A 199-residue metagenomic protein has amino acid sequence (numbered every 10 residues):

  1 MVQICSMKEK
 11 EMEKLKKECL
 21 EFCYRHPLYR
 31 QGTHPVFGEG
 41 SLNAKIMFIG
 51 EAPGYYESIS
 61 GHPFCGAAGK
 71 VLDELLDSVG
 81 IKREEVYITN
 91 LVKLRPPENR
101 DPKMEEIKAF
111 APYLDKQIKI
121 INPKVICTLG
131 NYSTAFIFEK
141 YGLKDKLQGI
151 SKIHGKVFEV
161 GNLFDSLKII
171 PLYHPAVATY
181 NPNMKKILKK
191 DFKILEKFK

Functional and structural regions predicted by a protein language model:
V2-K199: A polyanion-binding, active-site-adjacent surface
